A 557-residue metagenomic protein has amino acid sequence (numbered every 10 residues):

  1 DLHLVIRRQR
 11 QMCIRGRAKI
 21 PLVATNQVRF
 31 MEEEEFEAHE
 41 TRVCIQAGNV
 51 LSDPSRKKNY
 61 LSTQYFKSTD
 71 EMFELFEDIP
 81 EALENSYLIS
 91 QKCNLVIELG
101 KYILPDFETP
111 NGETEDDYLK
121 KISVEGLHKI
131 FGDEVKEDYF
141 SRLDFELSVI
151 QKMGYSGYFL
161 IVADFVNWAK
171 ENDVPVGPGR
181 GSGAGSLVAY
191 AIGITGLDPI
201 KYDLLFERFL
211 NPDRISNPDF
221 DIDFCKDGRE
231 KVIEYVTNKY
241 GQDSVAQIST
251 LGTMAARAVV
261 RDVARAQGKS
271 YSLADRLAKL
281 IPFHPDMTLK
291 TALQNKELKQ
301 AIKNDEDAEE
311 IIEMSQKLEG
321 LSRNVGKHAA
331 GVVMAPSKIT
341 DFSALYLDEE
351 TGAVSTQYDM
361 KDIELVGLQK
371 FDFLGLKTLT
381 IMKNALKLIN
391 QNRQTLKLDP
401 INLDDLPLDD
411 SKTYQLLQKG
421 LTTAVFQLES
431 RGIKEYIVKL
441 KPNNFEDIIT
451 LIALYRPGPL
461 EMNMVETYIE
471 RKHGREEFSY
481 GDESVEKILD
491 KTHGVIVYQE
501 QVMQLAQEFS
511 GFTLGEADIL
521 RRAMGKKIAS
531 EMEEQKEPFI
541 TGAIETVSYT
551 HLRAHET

Functional and structural regions predicted by a protein language model:
D1-L2: Short, exposed "boundary/linker" segments that immediately precede the start of a downstream structural module
R7-Q11, R15-R553: Alpha-helical scaffold/interaction cores of sigma-54-like transcription cofactors and many family A DNA polymerases
